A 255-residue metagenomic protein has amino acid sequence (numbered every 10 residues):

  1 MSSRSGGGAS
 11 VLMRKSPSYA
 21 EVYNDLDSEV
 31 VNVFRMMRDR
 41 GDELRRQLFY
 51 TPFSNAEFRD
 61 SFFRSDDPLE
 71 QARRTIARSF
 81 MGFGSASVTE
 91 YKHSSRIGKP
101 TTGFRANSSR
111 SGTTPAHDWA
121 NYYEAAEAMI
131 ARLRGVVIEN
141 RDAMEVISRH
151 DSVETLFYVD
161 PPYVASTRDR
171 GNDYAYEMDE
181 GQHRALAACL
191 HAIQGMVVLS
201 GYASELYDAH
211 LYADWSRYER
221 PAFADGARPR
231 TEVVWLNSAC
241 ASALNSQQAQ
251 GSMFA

Functional and structural regions predicted by a protein language model:
M1-V22, L26, M144-L156, Y163-A255: Class I S-adenosyl-L-methionine
R4-S5, D27, T51, L69: Generic structural signal for well-ordered secondary structure
V31: Short alpha-helix immediately C-terminal to the canonical SAM-binding loop
F34: Conserved SAM-binding loop
R38-Y158, P162-N172, A185: SAM-dependent nucleic-acid methyltransferase catalytic core
